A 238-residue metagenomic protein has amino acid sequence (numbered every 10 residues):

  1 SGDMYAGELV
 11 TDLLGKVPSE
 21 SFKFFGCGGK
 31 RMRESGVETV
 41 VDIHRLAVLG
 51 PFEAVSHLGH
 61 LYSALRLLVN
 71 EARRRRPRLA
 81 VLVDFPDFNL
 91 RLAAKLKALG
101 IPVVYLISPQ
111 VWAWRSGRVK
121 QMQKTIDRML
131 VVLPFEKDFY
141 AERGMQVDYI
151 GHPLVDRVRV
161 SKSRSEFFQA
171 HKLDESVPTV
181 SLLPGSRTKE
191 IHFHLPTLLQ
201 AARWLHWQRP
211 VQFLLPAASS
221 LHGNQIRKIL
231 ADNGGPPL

Functional and structural regions predicted by a protein language model:
G2-Q169, L183-H194, S220, D232: Active-site and donor-binding regions of nucleotide-sugar-utilizing enzymes
D12, F193-P210: Short hydrophobic signal-anchor/transmembrane segments that target glycosyltransferases and glycosylation machinery
E20-F22, A202-A218: A conserved nucleotide-sugar
V103, V147, V211-F213, P237: Hydrophobic anchor at the start of a short beta-strand that flanks the dinucleotide cofactor-binding loop
D174-S181, P210-Q212: Charged active-site motifs of nucleotide-sugar-dependent glycosyltransferases
H206, H222, P237: Conserved phosphate-handling catalytic cores of large alpha/beta enzymes
A218-K228: Loop-centered beta-sheet repeat module
I226-L238: Nucleotide-activated donor-binding/catalytic signature segment of Leloir-type glycosyltransferases, i.e., the conserved
